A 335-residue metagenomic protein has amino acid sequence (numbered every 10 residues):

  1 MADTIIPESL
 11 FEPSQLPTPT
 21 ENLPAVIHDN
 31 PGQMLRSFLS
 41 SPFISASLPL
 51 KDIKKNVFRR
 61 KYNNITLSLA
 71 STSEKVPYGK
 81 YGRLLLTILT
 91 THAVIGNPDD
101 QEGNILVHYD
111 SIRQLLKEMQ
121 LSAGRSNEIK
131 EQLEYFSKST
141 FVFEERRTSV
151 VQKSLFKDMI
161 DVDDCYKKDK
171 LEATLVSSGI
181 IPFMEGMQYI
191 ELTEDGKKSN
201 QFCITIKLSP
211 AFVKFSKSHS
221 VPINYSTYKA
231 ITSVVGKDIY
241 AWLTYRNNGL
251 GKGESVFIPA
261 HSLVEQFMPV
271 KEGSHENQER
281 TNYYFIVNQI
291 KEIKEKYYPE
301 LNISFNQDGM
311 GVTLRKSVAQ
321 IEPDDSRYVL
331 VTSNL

Functional and structural regions predicted by a protein language model:
A2-L335: Charged, alpha-helix-forming regions
